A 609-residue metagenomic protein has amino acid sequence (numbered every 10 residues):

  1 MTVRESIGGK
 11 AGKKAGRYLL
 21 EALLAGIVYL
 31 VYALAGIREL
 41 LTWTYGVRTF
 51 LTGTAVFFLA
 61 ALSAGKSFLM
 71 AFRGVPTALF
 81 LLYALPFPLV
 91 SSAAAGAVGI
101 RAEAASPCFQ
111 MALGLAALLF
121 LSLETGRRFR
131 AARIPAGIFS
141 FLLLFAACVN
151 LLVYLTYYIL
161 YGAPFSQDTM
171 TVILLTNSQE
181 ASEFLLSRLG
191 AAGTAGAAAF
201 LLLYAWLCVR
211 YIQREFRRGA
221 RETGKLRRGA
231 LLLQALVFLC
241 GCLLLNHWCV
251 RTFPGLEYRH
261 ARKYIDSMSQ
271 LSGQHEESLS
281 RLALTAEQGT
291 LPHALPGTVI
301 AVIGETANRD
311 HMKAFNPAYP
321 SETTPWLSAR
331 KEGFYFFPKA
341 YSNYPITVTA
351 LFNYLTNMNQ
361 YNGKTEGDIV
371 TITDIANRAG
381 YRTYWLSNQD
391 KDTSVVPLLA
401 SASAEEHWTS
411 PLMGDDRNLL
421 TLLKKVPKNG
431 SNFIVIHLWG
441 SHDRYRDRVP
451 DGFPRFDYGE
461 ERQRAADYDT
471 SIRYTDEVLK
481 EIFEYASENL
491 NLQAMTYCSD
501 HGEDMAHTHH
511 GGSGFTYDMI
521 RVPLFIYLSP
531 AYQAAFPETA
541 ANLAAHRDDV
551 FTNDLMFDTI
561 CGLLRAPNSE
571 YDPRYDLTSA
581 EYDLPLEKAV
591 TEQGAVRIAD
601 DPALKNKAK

Functional and structural regions predicted by a protein language model:
T2-L256: Transmembrane and membrane-interface helices of multi-pass, inner-membrane envelope-modifying transferases
L81-A84, F315, Y319-E322, S487 (+4 more regions): Histidine-centered active-site microenvironments of extracellular/periplasmic hydrolases and transferases
R133-I138, Y161, N177, L189 (+7 more regions): Catalytic cores of PAPS-dependent sulfotransferases and nucleotide-sugar/CMP/GDP-dependent glycosyltransferases
V237-F456, T552-N553, D558-D583: Active-site-proximal alpha/beta segments of enzymes that process anionic O-linked groups
A286, T421, F456-M495, I526-L528 (+2 more regions): A long, amphipathic alpha-helix that forms part of the scaffold/cap immediately adjacent to metal-dependent active
G363-V370, R462-R473, G514-I520, Q533-I560 (+1 more regions): A short beta-strand-to-alpha-helix junction
W385-S387, F433-G440, D469-I472, A494-S499 (+1 more regions): Short beta-strand segments
N568-K609: Phosphate/adenylate-binding glycine loop and adjacent helical scaffold
